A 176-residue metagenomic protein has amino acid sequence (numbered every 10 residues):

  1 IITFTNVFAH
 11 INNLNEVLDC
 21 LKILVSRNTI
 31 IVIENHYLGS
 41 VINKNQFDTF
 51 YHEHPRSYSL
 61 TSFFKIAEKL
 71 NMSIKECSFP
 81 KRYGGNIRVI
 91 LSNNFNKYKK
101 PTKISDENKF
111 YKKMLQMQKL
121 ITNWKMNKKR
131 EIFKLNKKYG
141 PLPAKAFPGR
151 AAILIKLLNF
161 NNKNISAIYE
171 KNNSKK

Functional and structural regions predicted by a protein language model:
T3: A conserved beta-strand element that flanks and buttresses the S-adenosyl-L-methionine
V7: Hydrophobic adenine-recognition pocket in adenosine-nucleotide-binding enzymes
N15-V32: A short glycine-rich, Lys/Arg-flanked "PGG" loop and its adjoining helix->strand segment in the class I
E16, Q46-F50, N159-N162: Short secondary-structure boundary/capping segments
I33-R56, L60-S62: Short, glycine-/aromatic-enriched active-site segment of Class I SAM-dependent methyltransferases
M72-Y83: Conserved S-adenosyl-L-methionine
G84-V89: Short hydrophobic/aromatic beta-strand or adjacent loop that forms the aromatic wall/cage of a ligand/substrate-binding
F95-K176: Hydrophobic, well-ordered beta-alpha structural blocks that scaffold small-molecule cofactor pockets
